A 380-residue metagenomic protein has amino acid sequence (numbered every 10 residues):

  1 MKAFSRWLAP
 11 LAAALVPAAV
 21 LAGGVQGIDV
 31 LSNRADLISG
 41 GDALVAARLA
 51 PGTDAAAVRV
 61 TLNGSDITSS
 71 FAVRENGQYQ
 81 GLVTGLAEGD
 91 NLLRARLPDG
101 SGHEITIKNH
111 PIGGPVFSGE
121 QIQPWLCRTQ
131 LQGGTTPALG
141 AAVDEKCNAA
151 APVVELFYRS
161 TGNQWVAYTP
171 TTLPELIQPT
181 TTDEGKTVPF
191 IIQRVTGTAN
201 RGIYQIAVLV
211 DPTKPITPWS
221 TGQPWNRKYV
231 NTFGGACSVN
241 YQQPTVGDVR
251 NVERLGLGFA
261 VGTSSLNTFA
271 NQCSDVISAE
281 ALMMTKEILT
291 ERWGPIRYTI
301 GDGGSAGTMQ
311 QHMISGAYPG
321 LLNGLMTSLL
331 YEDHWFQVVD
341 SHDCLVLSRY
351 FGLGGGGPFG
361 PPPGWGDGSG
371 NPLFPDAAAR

Functional and structural regions predicted by a protein language model:
P17-A19: N-terminal signal peptide c-region/cleavage motif recognized by signal peptidases
A22-W225: Catalytic-loop region of hydrolases
N226-G235: Short beta-strand element of the alpha/beta-hydrolase
V246-F259: Short amphipathic alpha-helix adjacent to the substrate-entry channel of hydrolases
S274-W293: Alpha/beta-hydrolase active-site loop
P295-G304: Alpha/beta-hydrolase fold nucleophile elbow
T308-P319: Short glycine-enriched nucleophile-adjacent loop and the immediately C-terminal alpha-helix near the catalytic center
L322-R380: A catalytic-pocket lid/entrance helix-loop region that shapes and gates access to the active site across common
